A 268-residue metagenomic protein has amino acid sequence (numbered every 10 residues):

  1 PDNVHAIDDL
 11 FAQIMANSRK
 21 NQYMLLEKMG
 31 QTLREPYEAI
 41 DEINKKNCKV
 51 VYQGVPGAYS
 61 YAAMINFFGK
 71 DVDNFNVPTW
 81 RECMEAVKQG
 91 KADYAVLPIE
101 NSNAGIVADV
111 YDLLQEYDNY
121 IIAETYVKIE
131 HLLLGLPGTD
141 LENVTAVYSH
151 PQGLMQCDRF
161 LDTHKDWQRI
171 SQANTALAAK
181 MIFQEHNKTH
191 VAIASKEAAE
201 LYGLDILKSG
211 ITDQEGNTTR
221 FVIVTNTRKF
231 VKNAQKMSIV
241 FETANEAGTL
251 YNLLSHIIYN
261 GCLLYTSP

Functional and structural regions predicted by a protein language model:
P1-S267: Domain-level signature for soluble enzymes in the chorismate/prephenate branch of the shikimate pathway
